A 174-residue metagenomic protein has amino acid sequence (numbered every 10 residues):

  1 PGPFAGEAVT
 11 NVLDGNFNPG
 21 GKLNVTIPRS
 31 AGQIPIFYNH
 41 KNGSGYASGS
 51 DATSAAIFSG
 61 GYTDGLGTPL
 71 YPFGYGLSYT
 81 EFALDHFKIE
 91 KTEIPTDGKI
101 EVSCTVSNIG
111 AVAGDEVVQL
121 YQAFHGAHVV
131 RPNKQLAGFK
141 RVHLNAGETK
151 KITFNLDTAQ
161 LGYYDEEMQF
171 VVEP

Functional and structural regions predicted by a protein language model:
P1-D115, Y121, A146: Secreted, periplasmic, or luminal enzymes acting at the cell surface/secretory milieu
F17, G21, Y71, G76 (+4 more regions): A generic, residue-level signal for flexible/boundary positions that often mark functional hotspots
G98, A111, A127, M168-Q169: Detector for glycine-centered tight turns/loop "hinges" at secondary-structure junctions
V106-G110, F124-G126, T158-Q160: Beta-strand elements of well-folded, non-transmembrane domains
A111-H128, K134-L136: Short acidic, flexible loop segments centered on an aromatic residue
H128-M168: Intrinsically disordered, low-complexity Pro/Gly/Ser/Thr-rich segments with frequent PxxP/GP/PP motifs and embedded
F170-P174: Internal, hydrophobic beta-strand segments that form the core of beta-sheet-rich folds
